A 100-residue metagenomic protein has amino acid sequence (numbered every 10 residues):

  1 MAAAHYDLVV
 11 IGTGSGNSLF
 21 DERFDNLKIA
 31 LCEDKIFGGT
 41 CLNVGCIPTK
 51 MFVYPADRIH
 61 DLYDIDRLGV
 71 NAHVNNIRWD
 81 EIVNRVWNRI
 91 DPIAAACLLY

Functional and structural regions predicted by a protein language model:
M1-A2, G12: A generic short-segment signal for beta-strand/edge and adjacent turn/coil regions
A3-Y6, D25-L27, C32-L99: Glycine-rich flavin
G12-S15, D34-K35: Glycine-rich Rossmann-fold phosphate-binding loop(s) that bind the pyrophosphate of adenine dinucleotide cofactors
G16-F20: Short glycine/serine/threonine-rich phosphate/pyrophosphate-binding segments that cradle anionic phosphate groups
